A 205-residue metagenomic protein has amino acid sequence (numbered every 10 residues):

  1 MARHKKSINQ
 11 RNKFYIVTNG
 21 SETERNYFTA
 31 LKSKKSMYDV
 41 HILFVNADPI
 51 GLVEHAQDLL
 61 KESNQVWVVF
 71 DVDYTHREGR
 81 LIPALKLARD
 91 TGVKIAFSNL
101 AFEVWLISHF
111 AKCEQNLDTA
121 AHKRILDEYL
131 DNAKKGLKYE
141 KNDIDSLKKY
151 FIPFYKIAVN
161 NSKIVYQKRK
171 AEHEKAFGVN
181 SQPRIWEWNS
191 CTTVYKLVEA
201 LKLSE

Functional and structural regions predicted by a protein language model:
M1-H4, I8-T23: Extended, compositionally biased accessory segments flanking or bridging domains
R3-R11, T29-F44, E62-Q65, D73-E205: C-terminal accessory helical subdomains adjacent to catalytic cores in phosphodiester- and nucleotide-handling enzymes
S21, D71-D73: Anionic group-transfer/hydrolysis microenvironments
T23-E24, T193: Short phosphate-engaging motifs
E24-N26, P49-V53, R77-G79: Short, well-ordered alpha-helical microsegments
I42-Q57: A short, well-structured beta->alpha microelement
